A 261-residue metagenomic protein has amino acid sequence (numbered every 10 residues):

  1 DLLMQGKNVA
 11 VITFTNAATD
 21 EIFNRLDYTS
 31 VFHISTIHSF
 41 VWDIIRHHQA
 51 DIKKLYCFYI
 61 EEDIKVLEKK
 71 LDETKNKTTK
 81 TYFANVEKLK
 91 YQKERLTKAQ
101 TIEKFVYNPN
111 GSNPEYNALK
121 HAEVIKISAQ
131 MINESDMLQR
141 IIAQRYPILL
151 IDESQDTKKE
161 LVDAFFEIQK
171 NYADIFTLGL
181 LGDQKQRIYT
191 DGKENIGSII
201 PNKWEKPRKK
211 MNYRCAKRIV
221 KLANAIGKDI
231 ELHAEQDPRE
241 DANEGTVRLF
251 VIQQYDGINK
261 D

Functional and structural regions predicted by a protein language model:
D1-I52: P-loop NTPase Walker
L3-K7, I141-Q144, A173-I175: Short helix-terminating capping/connector loops at secondary-structure junctions
M4-A18, F32-I34, L181, K209-M211 (+1 more regions): Conserved RecA-like ASCE P-loop NTPase motor core of nucleic-acid helicases/translocases
E21, D43, I141, E160 (+2 more regions): Phosphate- and divalent-cation-binding pockets in alpha/beta enzyme and binding domains that engage nucleotide-derived
R46-L55, K221-I226: Short, surface-exposed amphipathic charged segments that create phosphate/polyanion-binding patches used for binding
I52-K65, K228-A234: A polyampholytic, Gly/Pro-enriched intrinsically disordered region
D72-L150, K159-A164, T190: Accessory N-terminal region flanking or inserted into the helicase ATPase core in nucleic-acid motor proteins
A164-N243: Conserved RecA-like helicase ATPase core segment that couples NTP binding/hydrolysis to strand translocation
